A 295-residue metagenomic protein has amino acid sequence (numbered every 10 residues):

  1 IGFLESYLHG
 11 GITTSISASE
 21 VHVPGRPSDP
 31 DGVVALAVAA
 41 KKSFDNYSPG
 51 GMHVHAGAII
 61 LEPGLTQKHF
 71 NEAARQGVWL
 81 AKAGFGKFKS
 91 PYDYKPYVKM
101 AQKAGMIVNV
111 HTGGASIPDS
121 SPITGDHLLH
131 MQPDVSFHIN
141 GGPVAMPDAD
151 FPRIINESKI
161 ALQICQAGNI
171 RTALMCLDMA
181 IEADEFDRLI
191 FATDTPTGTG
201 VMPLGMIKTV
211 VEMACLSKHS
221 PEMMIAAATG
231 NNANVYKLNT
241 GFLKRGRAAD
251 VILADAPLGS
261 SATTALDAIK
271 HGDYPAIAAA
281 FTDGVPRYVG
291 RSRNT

Functional and structural regions predicted by a protein language model:
I1-G2, G32-A39, K95-K99, S121-G125 (+2 more regions): Charged helix-capping and loop-helix junction motifs
I1-M52, L61-Q76: Alpha-helical scaffold segments that flank or form the walls of functional sites
G10, A40-Y47, Q76, G84 (+7 more regions): Change "in soluble alpha/beta enzymes" to "in soluble alpha/beta proteins
I12-T13, Y47-V54, Q76-V78, A104 (+5 more regions): Short coil/turn connectors at secondary-structure junctions
V78-G200, S217: Active-site core of metal-dependent hydrolases
D178-P257: His/Asp/Glu-enriched, well-ordered alpha-helical/loop segment that forms or immediately abuts the divalent-metal
A249-T295: C-terminal cap of metal-dependent C-N hydrolases
